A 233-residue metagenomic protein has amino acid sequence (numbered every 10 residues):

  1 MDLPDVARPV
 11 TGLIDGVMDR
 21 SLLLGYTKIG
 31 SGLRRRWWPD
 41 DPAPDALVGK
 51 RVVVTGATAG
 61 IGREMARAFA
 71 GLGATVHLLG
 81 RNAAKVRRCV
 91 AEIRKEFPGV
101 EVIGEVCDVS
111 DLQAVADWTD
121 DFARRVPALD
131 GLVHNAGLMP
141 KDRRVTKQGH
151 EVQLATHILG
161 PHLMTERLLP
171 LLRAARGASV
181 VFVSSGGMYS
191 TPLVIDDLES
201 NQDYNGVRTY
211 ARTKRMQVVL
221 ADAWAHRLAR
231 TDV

Functional and structural regions predicted by a protein language model:
M1-V53: Non-catalytic terminal and boundary segments that flank Rossmann-like NAD(P)-dependent oxidoreductase
W37-R81: Canonical Rossmann dinucleotide-binding motif of NAD(H)/NADP(H)-dependent dehydrogenases/reductases, specifically
V53-V54, D130-V133, L154, V181: N-terminal Rossmann-like NAD(P) cofactor-binding module of classical short-chain dehydrogenase/reductase
A83, E105-D120: The beta1-alpha1 cofactor-binding region of Rossmann-like NAD(H)/NADP(H)-dependent oxidoreductases
I103, D117-R124, K147-A155: Active-site Tyr-X3-Lys motif and surrounding loop/helix of classical short-chain dehydrogenase/reductase
G137-E151, R173-V233: Catalytic loop of short-chain dehydrogenase/reductase
T165-E166, D222: A short, exposed helix-loop element centered on a Lys and neighboring polar residues
